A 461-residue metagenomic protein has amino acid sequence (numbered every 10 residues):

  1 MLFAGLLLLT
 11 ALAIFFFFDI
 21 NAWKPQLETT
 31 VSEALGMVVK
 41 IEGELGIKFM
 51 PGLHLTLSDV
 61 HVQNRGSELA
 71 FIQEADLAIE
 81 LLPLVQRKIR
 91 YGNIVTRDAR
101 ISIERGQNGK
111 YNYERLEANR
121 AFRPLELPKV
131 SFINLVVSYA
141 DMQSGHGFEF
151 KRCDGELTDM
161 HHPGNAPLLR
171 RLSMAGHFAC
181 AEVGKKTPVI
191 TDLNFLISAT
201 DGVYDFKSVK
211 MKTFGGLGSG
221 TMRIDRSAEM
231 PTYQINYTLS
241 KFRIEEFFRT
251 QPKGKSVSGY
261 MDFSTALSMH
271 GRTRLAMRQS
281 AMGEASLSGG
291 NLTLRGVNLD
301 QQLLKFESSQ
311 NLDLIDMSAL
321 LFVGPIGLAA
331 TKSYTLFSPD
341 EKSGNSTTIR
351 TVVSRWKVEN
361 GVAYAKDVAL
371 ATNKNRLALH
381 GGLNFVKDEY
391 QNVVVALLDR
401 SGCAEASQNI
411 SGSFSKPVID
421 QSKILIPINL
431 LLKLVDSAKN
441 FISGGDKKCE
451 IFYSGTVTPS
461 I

Functional and structural regions predicted by a protein language model:
M1-G36, G444-S460: N-terminal type II signal-anchor transmembrane helix that functions as the membrane-insertion/stop-transfer segment
L35, I41, P51, T56 (+18 more regions): Repetitive beta-strand solenoid architecture
G46-N108, A118-A140, M160-L172, L275-M277 (+1 more regions): Flexible beta-edge/linker motif
V60, L77-L82, A99-I101, L135 (+7 more regions): Solvent-exposed coil/turn segments that connect beta secondary-structure elements in extracytoplasmic/periplasmic
I103-G106, T187, I244-F248, L294-N298 (+1 more regions): Outer-membrane beta-barrel proteins
R115-S144, T158-D225, T232-Q234, Y260-V395 (+1 more regions): Solvent-exposed beta-strand/coil patches in large extracellular/periplasmic or lumenal scaffold regions
F248-G254: Extracellular loop and loop/strand-boundary signature of outer-membrane beta-barrel proteins
G382-G445: C-terminal or late-domain output modules
